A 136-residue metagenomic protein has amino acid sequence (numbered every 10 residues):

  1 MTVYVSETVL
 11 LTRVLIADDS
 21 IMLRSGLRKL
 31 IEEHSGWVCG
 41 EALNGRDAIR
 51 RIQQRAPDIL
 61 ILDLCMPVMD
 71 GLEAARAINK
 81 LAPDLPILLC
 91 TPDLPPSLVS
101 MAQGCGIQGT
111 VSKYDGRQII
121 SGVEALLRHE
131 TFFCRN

Functional and structural regions predicted by a protein language model:
M1-R13, I120-N136: Non-catalytic signal-transmission and effector/linker regions of two-component phosphorelay proteins
A17-D18, A42, L60: Conserved sequence signature across two-component system core domains
I21-G40: Two-component/phosphorelay signaling modules centered on CheY-like receiver
N44-D47, D70-E73: Acidic catalytic/metal-coordinating carboxylates
R55-I61: Active-site beta3 strand of CheY-like receiver
M66: Receiver (REC) domain active-site loop signature in two-component systems and cognate sites in sensor histidine kinases
E73, L94-V111, R117-S121: Alpha4 helix (beta4-alpha4-beta5 surface) of REC/receiver domains from two-component response regulators
